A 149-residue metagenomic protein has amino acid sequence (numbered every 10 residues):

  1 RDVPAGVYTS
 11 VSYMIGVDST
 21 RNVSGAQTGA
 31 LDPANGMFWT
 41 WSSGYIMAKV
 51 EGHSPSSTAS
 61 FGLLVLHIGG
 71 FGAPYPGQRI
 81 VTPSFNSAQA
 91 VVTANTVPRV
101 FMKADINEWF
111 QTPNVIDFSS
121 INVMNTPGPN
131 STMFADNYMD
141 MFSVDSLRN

Functional and structural regions predicted by a protein language model:
R1-N149: A short, solvent-exposed, low-complexity linear motif enriched for acidic/polar residues with Pro/Gly/Ser/Thr
